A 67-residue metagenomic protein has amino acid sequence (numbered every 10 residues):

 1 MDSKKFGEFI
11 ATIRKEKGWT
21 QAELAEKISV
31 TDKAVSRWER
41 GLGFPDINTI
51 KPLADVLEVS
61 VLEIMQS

Functional and structural regions predicted by a protein language model:
M1-E16: A short, Lys/Arg-rich alpha-helix, primarily the initiator
D2, G41-L42: Residues that cap or flank secondary-structure elements
I10, F44-D46: Short, flexible micro-motifs
I13, K27, W38, S67: Residues in the recognition helix of alpha-helical DNA-binding motifs
G18-R37, G43, P52, V56: Short alpha-helical DNA-recognition segment
N48-E63: DNA major-groove recognition helix of helix-turn-helix/homeodomain DNA-binding modules
